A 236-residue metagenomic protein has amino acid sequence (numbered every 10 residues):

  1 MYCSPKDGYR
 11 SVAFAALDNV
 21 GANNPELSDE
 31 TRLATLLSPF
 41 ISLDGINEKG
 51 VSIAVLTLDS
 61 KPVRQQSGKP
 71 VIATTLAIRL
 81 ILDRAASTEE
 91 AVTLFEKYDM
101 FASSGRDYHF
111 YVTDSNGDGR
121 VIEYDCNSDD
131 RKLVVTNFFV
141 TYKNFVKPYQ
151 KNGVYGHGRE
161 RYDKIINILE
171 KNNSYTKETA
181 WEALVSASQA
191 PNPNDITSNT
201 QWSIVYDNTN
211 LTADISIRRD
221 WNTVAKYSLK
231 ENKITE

Functional and structural regions predicted by a protein language model:
M1-F40, D44-K49, A54-D83, G105-Y108 (+1 more regions): C-terminal, well-structured catalytic/ligand-binding subdomain of enzymes
I78-T93, K97-M100: Short N-terminal edge-element motif at the start of the domain
